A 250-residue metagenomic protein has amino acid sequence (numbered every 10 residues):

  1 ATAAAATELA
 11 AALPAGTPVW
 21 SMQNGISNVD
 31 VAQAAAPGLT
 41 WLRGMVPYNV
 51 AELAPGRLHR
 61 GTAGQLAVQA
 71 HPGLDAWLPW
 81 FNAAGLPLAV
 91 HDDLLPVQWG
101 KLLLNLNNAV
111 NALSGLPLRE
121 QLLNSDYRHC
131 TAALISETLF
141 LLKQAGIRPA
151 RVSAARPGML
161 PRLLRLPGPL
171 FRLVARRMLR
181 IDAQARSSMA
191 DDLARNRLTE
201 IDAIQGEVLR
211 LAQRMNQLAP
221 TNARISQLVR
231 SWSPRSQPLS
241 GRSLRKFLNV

Functional and structural regions predicted by a protein language model:
A1-R57: Rossmann-like NAD(P)(H) cofactor-binding subdomain of soluble oxidoreductases
A1-T2, N28, G73, A109 (+1 more regions): Short phosphate-engaging motifs
A12, A35-T40, R57-A155: Internal alpha-helical scaffold of NAD(P)-dependent oxidoreductase catalytic cores
A15-V19, A63-L66, R214: Short active-site oxyanion
I26, M45-V50, P72, L94-Q98 (+3 more regions): Glycine-rich beta-alpha junction loops
N82, A132, S136-V250: NAD(P)-dependent Rossmann-like dehydrogenase/reductase catalytic/cofactor-binding core
